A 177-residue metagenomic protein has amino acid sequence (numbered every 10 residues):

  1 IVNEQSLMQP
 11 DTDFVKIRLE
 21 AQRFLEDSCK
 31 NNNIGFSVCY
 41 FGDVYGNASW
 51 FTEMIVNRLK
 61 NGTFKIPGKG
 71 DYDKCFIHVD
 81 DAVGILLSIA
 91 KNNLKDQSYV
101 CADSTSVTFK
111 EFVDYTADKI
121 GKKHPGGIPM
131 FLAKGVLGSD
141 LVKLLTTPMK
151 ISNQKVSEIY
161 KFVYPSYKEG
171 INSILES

Functional and structural regions predicted by a protein language model:
I1-Q9: N-terminal Rossmann-like NAD(P)+-binding domain of SDR-like oxidoreductases, especially those catalyzing
Q9-S37: Active-site Tyr-X1-5-Lys
L19, N32-I34, V44-I55, I89-Y99 (+1 more regions): Glycine/proline-rich active-site loop of Rossmann-fold NAD(P)-dependent oxidoreductases
S28-K74, V79: NAD(P)-dependent short-chain dehydrogenase/reductase
G46, K74-D80, V107, I151 (+1 more regions): Residue-level signal for the nucleotide or nucleotide-sugar donor/cofactor binding architecture
M54-C75, D118-M149: Alpha-helical membrane-targeting segments
I85, I89-D140, N172-L175: Mid/C-terminal beta-alpha module of Rossmann-like enzyme folds, strongest in SDR-family dehydrogenases/epimerases
K123, V142-S177: C-terminal amphipathic/interface module of NAD(P)-dependent oxidoreductases and related NAD-binding regulators
